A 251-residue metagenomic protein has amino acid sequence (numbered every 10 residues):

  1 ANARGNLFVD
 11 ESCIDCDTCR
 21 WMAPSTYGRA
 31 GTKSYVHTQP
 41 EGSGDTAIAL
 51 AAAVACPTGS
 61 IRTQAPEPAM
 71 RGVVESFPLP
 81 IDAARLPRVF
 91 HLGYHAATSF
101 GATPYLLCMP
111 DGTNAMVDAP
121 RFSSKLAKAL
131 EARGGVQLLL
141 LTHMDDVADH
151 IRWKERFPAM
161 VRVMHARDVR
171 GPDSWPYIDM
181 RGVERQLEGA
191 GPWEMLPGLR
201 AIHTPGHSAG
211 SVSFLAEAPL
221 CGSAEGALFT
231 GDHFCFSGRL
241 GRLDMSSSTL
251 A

Functional and structural regions predicted by a protein language model:
A1-N2: A detector for short, charged/polar N-terminal pre-domain segments
L7-A23, E41-G59: Cysteine-centered iron-sulfur cluster-binding motifs in ferredoxin-type domains/subunits of redox enzymes
S12-C13, D82-L130, G134-H143, W153: Conserved small-residue-rich
P24-Y35, P66-R71: Short cysteine/histidine-rich zinc-coordinating motifs and their immediately flanking basic loops
D45-D111, F157: Zn-dependent metallo-beta-lactamase
S99-G101, R181, L187, S208: Residues that act as N-cap/strand-start positions at coil-to-secondary-structure junctions
G112-M116, R121-S124, Q137-L138, M160 (+2 more regions): Metallo-beta-lactamase
F122-P197: Active-site HxH/HxHxD metal-binding segment of metal-dependent hydrolases
